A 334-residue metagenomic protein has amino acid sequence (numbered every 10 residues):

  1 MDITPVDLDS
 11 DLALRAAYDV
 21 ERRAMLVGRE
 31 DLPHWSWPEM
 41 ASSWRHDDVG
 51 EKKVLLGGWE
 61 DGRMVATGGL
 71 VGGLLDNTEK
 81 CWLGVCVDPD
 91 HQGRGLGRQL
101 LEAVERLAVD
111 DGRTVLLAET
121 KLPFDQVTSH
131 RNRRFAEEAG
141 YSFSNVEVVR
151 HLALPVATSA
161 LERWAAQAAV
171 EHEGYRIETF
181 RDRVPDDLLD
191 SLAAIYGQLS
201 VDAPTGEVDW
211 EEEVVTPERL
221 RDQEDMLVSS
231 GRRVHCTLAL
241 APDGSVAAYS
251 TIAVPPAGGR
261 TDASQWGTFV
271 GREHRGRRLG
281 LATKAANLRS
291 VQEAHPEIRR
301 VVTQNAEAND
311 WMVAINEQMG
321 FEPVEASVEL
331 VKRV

Functional and structural regions predicted by a protein language model:
M1-E51, G57, D61, Q167-E218: Short amphipathic alpha-helix that is part of the acyltransferase structural core
G28-V54, E60, G68-N77, S200-D262 (+1 more regions): A conserved beta-strand-loop-helix scaffold within acyl/acetyltransferase catalytic domains
K80, A108-D125, V291-Q304: Conserved GNAT acetyl-CoA-binding A-motif
G84-Q92, L240, G267-G276: A short, internal acetyl-CoA/4′-phosphopantetheine-binding micro-motif in the GNAT/acyltransferase core
H91, G95-A103, H274, R278-T283: Conserved acetyl-CoA pyrophosphate-binding loop and the N-cap/start of the following alpha-helix in GNAT-like
Q92, L117-N132, G271-R275, V301-V313 (+1 more regions): Conserved beta-strand-loop-alpha-helix junction that forms the acyl-donor binding cleft
E102-D186, S327-V331: Acyl-donor-binding surface of acyltransferase catalytic domains
E137-T158, R289-V334: Active-site/acyl-donor-binding loops of N-acyltransferases
